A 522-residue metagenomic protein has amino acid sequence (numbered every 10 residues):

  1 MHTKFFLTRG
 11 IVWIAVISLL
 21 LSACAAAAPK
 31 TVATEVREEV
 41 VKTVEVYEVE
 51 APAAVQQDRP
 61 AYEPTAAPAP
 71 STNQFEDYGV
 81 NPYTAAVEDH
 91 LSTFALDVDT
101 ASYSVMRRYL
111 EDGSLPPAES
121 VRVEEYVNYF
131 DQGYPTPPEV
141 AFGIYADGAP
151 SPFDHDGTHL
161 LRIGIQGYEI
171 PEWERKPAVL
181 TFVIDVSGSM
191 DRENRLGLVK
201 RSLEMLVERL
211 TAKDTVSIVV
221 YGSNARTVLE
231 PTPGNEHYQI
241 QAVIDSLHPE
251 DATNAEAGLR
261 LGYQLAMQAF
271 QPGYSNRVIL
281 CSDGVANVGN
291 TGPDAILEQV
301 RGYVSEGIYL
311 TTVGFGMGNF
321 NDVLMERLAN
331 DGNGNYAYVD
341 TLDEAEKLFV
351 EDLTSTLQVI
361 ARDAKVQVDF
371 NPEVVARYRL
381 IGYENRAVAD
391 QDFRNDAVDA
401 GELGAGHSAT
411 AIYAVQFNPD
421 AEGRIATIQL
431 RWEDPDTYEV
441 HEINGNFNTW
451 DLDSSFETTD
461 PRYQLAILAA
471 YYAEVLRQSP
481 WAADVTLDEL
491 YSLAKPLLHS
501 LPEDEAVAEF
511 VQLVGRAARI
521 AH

Functional and structural regions predicted by a protein language model:
M1-P70: Intrinsically disordered, low-complexity Ser/Thr/Pro-rich tracts
A23, V98, S282: Residues that line or immediately flank small-molecule/substrate-binding pockets and catalytic motifs
A28, G143-A364, N418-E422, P435-T437 (+1 more regions): Exposed acidic/Ser/Thr-rich ligand/metal-binding surfaces
Y62-Y109, S114-S120, P138-G143, F153-L161 (+6 more regions): An acidic, Ser/Thr-enriched
L115-Q132: Extracytoplasmic
E124, G197-K200, A466: Short, well-ordered alpha-helical segments
Y126, F130, I240-I244, F349 (+4 more regions): Generic structural signal of hydrophobic/aromatic residues within well-ordered alpha-helices of folded domains
N128-G133, Y145-A149: Periplasmic polypeptide-binding modules associated with outer-membrane biogenesis and secretion
